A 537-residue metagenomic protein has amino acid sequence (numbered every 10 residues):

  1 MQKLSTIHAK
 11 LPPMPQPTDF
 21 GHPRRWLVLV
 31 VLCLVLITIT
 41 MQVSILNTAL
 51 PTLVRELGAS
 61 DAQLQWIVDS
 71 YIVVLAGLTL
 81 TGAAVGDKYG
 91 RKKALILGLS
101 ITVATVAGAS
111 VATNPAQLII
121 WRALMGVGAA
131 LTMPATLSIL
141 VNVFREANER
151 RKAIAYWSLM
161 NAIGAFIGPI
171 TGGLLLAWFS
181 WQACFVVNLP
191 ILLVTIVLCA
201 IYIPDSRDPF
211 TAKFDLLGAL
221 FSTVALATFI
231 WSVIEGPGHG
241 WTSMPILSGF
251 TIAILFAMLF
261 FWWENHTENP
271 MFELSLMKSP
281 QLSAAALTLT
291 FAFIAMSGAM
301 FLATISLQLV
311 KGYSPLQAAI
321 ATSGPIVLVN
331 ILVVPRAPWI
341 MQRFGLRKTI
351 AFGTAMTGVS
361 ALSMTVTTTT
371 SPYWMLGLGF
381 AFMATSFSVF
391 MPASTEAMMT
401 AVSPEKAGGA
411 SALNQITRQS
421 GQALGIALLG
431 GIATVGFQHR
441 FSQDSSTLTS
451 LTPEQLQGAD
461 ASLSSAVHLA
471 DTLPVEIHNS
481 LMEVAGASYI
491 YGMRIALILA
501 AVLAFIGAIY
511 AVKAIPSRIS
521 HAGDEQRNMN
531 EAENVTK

Functional and structural regions predicted by a protein language model:
Q2-I201, F344, T365: Transmembrane-helix bundle of Major Facilitator Superfamily
K10-M14, V194, R418-P516, H521-K537: Hydrophobic transmembrane architecture of multi-pass small-molecule transporters
P15-D19, V194-T223, N265-S283, Q342 (+2 more regions): Flexible interhelical linker loops that connect adjacent transmembrane helices in multi-pass membrane transporters
L29-L75, S180, L217, P245-G249 (+2 more regions): Transmembrane core module of solute transporters
V30-V31, G90-L99, P115-A116, I120 (+5 more regions): C-terminal module of multi-pass small-molecule transporters
I39, V68-Y71, L75, T102 (+11 more regions): Structural signature of transmembrane alpha-helices in multi-pass secondary transporters
I101-V111, I191-L198, L255-L259, M356-S363 (+2 more regions): Transmembrane-helix signature of multi-pass solute transporters
L189-R207, T223-I234, A253-H266, G507-I515: C-terminal membrane-cytosol helix-exit motif in multi-pass small-molecule transporters
